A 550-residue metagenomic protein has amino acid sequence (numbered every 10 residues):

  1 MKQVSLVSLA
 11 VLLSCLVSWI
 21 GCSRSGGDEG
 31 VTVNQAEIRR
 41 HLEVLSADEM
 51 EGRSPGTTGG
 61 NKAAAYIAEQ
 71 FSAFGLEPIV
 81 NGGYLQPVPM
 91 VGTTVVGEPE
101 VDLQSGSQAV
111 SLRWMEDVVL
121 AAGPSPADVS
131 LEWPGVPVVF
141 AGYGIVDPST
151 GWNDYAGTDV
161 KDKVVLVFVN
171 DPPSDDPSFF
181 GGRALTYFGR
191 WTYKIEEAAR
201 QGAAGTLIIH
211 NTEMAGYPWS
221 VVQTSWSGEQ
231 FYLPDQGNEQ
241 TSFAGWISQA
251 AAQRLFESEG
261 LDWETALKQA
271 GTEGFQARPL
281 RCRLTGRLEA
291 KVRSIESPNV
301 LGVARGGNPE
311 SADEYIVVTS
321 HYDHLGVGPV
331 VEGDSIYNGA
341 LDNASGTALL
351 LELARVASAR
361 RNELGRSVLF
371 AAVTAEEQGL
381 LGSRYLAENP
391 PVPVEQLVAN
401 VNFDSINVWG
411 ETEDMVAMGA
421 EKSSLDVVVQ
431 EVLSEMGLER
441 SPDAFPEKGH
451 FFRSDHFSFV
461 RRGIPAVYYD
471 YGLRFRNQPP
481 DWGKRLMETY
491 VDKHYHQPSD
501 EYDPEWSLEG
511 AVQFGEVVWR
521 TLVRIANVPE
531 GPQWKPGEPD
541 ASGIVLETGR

Functional and structural regions predicted by a protein language model:
N34-I79, Q104-Q108, D159, K163-F188 (+2 more regions): Catalytic-core environment of secreted peptidases
E51-S178, P279-L280, A290-V292, E296-S297 (+1 more regions): Noncatalytic luminal/extracellular "stalk/propeptide" segments of secretory-pathway proteins
S105-A109, E116-G157, G237-G339, R355-A359: Soluble metallo-hydrolase cores and metallopeptidase-like ectodomains found primarily in the secretory/periplasmic
L112, E116-D117, S130, A156 (+4 more regions): Metal-dependent peptidase/peptidase-like ectodomains
W114-Q236, Q240-F243, R305, S335-N338 (+3 more regions): Extracellular/luminal Protease-associated
R183-G189, Y193, M214, G326 (+2 more regions): Acidic/histidine-rich catalytic neighborhood of metal-dependent amide-processing enzymes
R355, L473-G549: His/Asp/Glu-rich mid-to-C-terminal helical/loop segments that flank catalytic regions of hydrolases
